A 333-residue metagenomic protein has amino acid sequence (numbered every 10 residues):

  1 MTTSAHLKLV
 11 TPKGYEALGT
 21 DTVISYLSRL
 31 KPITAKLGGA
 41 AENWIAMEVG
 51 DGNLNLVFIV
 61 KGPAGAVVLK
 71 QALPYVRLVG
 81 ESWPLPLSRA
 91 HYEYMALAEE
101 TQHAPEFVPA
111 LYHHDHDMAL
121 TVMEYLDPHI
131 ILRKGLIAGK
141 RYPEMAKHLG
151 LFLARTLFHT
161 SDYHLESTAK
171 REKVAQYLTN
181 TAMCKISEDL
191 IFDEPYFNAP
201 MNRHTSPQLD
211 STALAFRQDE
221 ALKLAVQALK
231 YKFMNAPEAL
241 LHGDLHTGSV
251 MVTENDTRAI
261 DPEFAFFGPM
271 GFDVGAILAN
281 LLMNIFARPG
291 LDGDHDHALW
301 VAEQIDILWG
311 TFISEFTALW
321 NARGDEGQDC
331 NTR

Functional and structural regions predicted by a protein language model:
M1-A119, E254-T257: Conserved NTP-binding catalytic cores of kinases and kinase-like/nucleotidyltransferase enzymes across multiple kinase
M47-G62, V67-L69, L224-V274: Active-site acidic catalytic loop and adjacent metal/ATP-binding pocket of ATP-dependent phosphoryl transfer enzymes
E81-S82, S88, I130-H242, T253: ATP-dependent phospho-/nucleotidyl transfer catalytic cores
M95, G271-D325: Active-site activation/catalytic loop segments of kinase-like enzymes and analogous catalytic loops in related
T101, L157-S161, L282: Protein kinase-like catalytic domain
M118-I130: Conserved short submotifs of the Hanks-type protein kinase catalytic core that shape the nucleotide-binding pocket
A119-T121, G310, S314, N331-R333: Extended charged low-complexity segments that act as oligomerization/scaffolding linkers
E188, N321-R333: Helical subdomain adjoining the active site within ATP-dependent kinase catalytic cores
